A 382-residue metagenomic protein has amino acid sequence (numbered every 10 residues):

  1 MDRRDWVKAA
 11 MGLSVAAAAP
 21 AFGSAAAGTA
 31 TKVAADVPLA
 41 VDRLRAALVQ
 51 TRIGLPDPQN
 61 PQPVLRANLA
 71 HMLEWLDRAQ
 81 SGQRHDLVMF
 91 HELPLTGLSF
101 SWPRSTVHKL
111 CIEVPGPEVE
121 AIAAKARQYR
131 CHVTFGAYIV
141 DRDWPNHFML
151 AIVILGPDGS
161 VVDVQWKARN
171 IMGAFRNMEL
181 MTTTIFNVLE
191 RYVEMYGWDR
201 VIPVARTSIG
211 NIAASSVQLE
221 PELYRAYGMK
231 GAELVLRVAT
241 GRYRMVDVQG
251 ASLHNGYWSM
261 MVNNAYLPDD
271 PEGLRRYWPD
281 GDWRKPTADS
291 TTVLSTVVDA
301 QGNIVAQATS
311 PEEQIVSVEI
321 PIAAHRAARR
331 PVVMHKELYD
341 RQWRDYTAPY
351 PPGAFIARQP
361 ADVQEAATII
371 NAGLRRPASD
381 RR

Functional and structural regions predicted by a protein language model:
M1, P20-L48: C-terminal segment of N-terminal export signals and the immediately downstream linker at the start of the mature
D5-A26: N-terminal export signals
T31-V33, N264-R382: C-terminal beta-strand edge segments of enzyme domains
R43-D57, P61, G210-Q218, L236: Active-site-proximal beta-strand elements of phosphoester/diester hydrolases
G54-A67, N177-L180: Acidic/histidine-rich helix-loop elements that form or flank divalent-metal/phosphate-binding sites at the catalytic
R66, L73-K167, G173-R176, G241-Y257: Cys-nucleophile CN-hydrolase/nitrilase-fold catalytic domain and related Cys-dependent amidase chemistry that acts on
V114-T134, G210-A213, V217-E319: CN hydrolase (nitrilase-like) catalytic-core segments centered on the catalytic cysteine and neighboring Lys/Glu
A124, D141-E233, V246-G250: Active-site catalytic loop in hydrolytic enzyme cores
